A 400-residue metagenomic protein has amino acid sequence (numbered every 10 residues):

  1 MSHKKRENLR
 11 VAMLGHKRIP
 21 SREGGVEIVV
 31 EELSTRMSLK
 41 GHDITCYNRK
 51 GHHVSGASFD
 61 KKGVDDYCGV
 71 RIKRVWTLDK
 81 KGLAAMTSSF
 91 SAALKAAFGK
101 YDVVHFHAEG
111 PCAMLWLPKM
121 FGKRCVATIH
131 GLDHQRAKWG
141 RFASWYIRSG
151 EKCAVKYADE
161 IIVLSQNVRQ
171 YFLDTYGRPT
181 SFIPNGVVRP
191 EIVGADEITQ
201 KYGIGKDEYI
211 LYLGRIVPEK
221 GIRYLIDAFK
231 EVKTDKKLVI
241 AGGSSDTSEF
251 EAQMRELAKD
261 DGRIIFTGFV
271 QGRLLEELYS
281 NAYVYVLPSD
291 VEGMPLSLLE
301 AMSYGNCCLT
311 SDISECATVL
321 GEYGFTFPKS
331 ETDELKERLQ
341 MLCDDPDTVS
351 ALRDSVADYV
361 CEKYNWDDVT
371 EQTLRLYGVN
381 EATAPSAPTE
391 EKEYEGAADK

Functional and structural regions predicted by a protein language model:
I28, E208, Y212, V217-E231 (+2 more regions): A conserved mid-protein helix/loop that constitutes part of the nucleotide-sugar donor-binding site
K50-H52, V187, L213, K237-A252 (+1 more regions): Glycosyltransferase donor-sugar binding loop
A57-K62, K237-R263, L274: Short, structured helix-loop element that forms part of the nucleotide-activated donor/catalytic region
L94-A97, S144-I161: Membrane-proximal helix-turn-helix segments that form the acceptor-binding/catalytic region of lipid-linked
F269-V270, E277-A282: Short alpha-helical donor nucleotide-sugar binding micro-motif in glycosyltransferases
D290: Aromatic "clamp/platform" in nucleotide-sugar-dependent glycosyltransferases that forms part of the donor/acceptor
C307-T310: Short hydrophobic beta-strand element within catalytic cores of glycosyltransferases and related nucleotide-activated
F325-D333, Q340-D347: Conserved acidic donor-binding segment of nucleotide-sugar-dependent glycosyltransferases
